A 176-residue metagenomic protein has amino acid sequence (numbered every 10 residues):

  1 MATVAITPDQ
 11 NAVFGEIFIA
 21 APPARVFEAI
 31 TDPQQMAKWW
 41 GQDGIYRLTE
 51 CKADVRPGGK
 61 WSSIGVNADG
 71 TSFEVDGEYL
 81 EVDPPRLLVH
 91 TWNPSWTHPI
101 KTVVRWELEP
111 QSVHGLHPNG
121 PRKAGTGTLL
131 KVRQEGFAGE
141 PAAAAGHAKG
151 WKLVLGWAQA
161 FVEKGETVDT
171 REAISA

Functional and structural regions predicted by a protein language model:
M1-Y46, A176: Hydrophobic ligand-binding cavity/cleft-lining segments
T7-D9, A53, D69-F73, W96-I100 (+1 more regions): A generic structural micro-feature
F14, L48, S72-D76, P99-R105: Short, surface-exposed coil-to-beta transition loops
E16, V89-K152, A158, R171: Beta-strand/loop substructures that line and gate deep hydrophobic ligand-binding cavities in soluble
V26-F27, M36, W61, Y79 (+4 more regions): Hydrophobic pocket/interface hotspot
T31-D32, G41, P84, G156 (+1 more regions): Residues at helix-coil transition
L48-T91, H117: Glycine-rich portal/gate segments that line the openings of hydrophobic small-molecule binding cavities
A160-A176: Short, highly charged C-terminal tails/helix-capping segments
